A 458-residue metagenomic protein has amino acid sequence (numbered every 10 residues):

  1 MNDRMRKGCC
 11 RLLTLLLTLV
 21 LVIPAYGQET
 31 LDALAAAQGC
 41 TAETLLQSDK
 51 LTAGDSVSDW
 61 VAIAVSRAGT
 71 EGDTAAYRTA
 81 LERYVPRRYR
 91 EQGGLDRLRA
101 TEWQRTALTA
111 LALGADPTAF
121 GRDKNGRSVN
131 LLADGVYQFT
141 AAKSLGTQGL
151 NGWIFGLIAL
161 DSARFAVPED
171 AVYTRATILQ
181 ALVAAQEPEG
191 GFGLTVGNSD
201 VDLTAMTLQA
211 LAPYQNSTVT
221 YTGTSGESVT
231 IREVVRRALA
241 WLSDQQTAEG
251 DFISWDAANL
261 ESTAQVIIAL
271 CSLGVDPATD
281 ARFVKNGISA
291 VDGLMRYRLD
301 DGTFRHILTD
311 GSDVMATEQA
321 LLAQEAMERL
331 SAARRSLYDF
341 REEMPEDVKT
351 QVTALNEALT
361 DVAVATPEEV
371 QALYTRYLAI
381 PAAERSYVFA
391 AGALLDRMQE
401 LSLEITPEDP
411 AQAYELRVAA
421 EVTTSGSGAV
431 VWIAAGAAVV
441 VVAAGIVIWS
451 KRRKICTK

Functional and structural regions predicted by a protein language model:
L13-P24: Bacterial N-terminal signal peptides
I23-L31, T424-S427, W449: Sec-dependent signal peptide cleavage junction
Q28-A36, C40, G293, L308-T350 (+1 more regions): Terminal, non-catalytic domain-edge segments
E29-L51, D73-L95, R122-G146, V172-G191 (+3 more regions): Long, well-ordered core segments of solenoidal/helical folds
S48-D73, L95-A119, K143-R175, A185-R237 (+3 more regions): An alpha-helical repeat/solenoid feature that recognizes helix-turn-helix modules
M344-V422, I446: Beta-rich interaction/scaffold domains
V418-A434: Extracellular Ser/Thr-rich, low-complexity/disordered mucin-like segments
V441-K458: C-terminal membrane-anchoring or membrane-association module
